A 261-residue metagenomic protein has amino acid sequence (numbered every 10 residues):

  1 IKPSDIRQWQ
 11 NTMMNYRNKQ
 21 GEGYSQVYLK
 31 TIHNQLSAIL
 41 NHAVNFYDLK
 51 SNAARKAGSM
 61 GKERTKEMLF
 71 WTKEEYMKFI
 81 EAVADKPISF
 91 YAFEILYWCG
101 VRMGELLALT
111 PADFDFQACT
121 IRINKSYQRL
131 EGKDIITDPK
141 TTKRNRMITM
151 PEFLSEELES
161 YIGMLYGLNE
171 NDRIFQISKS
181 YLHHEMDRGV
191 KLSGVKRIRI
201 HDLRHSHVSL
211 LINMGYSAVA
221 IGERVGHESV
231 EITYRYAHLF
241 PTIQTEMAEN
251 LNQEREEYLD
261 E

Functional and structural regions predicted by a protein language model:
I1-D48, T65, P87, Q176-S180 (+1 more regions): N-terminal core-binding DNA-recognition domain of tyrosine site-specific recombinases/integrases
I6, L36, M186, T233-Y236: Mobile genetic element proteins and their domesticated derivatives, centered on retroelements and DNA transposons
G23-Q26, K30, N45, L49-L109 (+4 more regions): Basic, Lys/Arg- and aromatic-enriched nucleic-acid-binding interface segment
H33-S37, L107, P151, S155 (+3 more regions): Hydrophobic face of alpha-helices
N45, I88, E94, W98 (+5 more regions): C-terminal catalytic core of tyrosine-transesterase DNA break-rejoin enzymes
F70, Y127, S180, A218 (+1 more regions): Catalytic-site neighborhood detector that most strongly recognizes the C-terminal catalytic loop/helix of tyrosine
K73-M77, A118, S126-R129, P151-K196: Active-site/catalytic core of tyrosine-dependent DNA strand-transfer enzymes
A118, E131-N145, T149-L154, S160 (+1 more regions): C-terminal secondary-structure termini that scaffold catalytic or DNA-interacting sites
